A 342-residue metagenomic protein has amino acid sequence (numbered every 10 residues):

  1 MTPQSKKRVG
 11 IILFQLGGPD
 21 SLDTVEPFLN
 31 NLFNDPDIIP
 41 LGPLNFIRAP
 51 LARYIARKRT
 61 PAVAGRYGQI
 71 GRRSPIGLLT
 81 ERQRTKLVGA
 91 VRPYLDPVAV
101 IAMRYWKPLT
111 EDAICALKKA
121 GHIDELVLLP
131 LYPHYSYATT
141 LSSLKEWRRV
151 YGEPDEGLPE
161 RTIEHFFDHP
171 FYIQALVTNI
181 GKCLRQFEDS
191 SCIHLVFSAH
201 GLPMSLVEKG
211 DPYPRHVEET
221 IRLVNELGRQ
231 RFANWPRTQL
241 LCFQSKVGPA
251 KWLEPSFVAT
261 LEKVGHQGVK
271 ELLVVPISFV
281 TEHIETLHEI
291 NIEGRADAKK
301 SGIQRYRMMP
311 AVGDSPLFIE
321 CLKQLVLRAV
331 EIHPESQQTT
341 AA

Functional and structural regions predicted by a protein language model:
T2-A342: Active-site-proximal alpha-helix that buttresses catalytic centers in soluble enzyme cores
